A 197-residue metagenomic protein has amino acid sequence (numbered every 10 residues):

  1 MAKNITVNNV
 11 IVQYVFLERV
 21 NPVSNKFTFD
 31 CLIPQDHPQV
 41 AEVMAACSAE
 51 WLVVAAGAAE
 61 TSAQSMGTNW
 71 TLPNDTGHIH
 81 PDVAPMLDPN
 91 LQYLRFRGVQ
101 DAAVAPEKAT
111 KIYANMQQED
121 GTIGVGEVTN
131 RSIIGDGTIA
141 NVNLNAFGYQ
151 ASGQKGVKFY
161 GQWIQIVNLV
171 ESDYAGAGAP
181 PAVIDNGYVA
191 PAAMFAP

Functional and structural regions predicted by a protein language model:
M1-A102: OB-fold ssDNA-binding interfaces and closely related basic DNA-contact patches used across DNA replication/repair
M1-I5, V170-P197: Acidic, gly/ser/pro-rich intrinsically disordered tails
V23-N25, D88-N90, T138, G153 (+1 more regions): A short, structural micro-pattern
Q35, A146-G148, N168: Beta-strand elements of well-folded, non-transmembrane domains
G98-V128: A beta-strand/beta-hairpin structural motif
M116-A140, F147-V157: Exposed beta-sheet edge/beta-hairpin loop segments within beta-rich domains
A151-S172: OB-fold/S1-family single-stranded nucleic acid-binding modules
